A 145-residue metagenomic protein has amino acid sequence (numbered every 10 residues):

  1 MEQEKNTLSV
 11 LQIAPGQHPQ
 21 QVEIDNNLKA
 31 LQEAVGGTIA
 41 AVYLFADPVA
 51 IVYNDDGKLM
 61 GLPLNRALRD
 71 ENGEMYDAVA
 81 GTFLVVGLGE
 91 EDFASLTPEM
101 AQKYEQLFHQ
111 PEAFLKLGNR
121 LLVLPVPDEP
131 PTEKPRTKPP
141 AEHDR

Functional and structural regions predicted by a protein language model:
E2-T132: N-terminal nucleophile
T132-R145: Non-Sec secretion/translocation targeting segments of pathogen effectors
